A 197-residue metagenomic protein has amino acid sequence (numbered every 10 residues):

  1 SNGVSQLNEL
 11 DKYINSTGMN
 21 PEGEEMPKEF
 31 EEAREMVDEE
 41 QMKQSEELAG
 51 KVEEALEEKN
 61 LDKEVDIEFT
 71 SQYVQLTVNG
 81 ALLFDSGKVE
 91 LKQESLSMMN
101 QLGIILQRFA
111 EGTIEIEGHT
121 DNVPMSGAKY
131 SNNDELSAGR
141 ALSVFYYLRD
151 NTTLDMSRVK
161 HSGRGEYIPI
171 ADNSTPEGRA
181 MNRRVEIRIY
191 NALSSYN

Functional and structural regions predicted by a protein language model:
S1-Y73, N79: Juxtamembrane linker/hinge segments adjacent to a transmembrane helix in small membrane proteins
L7, I14, V52, I67 (+4 more regions): Weak global preference for isoleucine
L48, T77, L83-F109, H119-N197: Periplasmic OmpA-like peptidoglycan-binding domain that tethers envelope proteins to the cell wall
L61-F69, A110-G118, S157-K160: Short beta-strand elements
